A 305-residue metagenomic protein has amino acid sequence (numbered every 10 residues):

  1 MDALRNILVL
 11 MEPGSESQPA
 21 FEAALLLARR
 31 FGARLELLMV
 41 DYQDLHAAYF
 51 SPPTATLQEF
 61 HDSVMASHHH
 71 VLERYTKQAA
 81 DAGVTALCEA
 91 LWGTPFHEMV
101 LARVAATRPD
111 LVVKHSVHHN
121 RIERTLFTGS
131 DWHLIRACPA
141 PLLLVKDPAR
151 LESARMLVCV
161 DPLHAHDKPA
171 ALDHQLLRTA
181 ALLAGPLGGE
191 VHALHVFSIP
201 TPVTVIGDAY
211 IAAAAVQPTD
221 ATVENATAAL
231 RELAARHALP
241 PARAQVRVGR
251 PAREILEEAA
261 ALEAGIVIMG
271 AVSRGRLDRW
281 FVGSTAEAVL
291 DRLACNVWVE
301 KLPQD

Functional and structural regions predicted by a protein language model:
M1-A3, E16, K77-K114, A234-V267 (+2 more regions): Structural beta-alpha unit
D2-A55, R155-V216, L302-D305: Small/aliphatic-rich secondary-structure junction motif
E36-L38, L87-L91, L143, H192-L194 (+2 more regions): General small-molecule cofactor/ligand-binding pocket signal
T56-H70, A213-N225: A short acidic, glycine-rich active-site loop that binds or catalyzes chemistry on phosphate/adenosine moieties
V113-S116, P141-D147, V297-K301: Short beta-strand elements of ligand-binding domains
K114-H133, I266-D291: Glycine-rich, Arg-bearing micro-motifs that act as flexible, cationic patches
G129-R150: Short, structured interface segments
